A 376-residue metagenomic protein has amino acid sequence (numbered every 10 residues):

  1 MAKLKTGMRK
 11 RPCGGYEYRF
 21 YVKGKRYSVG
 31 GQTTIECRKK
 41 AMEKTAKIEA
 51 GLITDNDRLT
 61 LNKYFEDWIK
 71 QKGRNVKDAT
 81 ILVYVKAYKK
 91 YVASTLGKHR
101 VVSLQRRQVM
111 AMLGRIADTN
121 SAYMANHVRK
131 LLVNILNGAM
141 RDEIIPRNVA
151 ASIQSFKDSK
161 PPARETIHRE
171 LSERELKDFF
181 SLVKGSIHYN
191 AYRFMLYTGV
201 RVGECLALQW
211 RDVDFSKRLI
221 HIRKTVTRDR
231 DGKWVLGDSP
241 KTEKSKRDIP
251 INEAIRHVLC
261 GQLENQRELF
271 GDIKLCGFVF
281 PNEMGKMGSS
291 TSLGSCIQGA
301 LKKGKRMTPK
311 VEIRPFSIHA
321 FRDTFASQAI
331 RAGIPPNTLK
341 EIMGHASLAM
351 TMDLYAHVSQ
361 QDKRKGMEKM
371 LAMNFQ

Functional and structural regions predicted by a protein language model:
M1-Q32, K224-T227: Short, Arg/Lys-rich segments that mark the N-terminal edge of DNA/RNA- and chromatin-recognition modules
A2-K3, N137-V149, L176, R193-V226 (+1 more regions): Short, charged phosphate-coordinating catalytic segments
R26-T34, D57, I69-V149, K286-L293 (+1 more regions): N-terminal core-binding DNA-recognition domain of tyrosine site-specific recombinases/integrases
Q32-I48: A short, charged, amphipathic alpha-helix used as a generic interaction element across diverse proteins
V102, I145-R147, D158-S181, R223 (+2 more regions): DNA breakage-rejoining catalytic core of tyrosine-based enzymes
A122, K177-S181, G185-H188, T198 (+5 more regions): Short, basic (Lys/Arg/His-rich) helix/loop patches that form interaction surfaces in the mid-to-C-terminal regions
V226, M343-E368: Catalytic-site neighborhood detector that most strongly recognizes the C-terminal catalytic loop/helix of tyrosine
E368-N374: Short, basic, alpha-helical segments at the C-terminal edge of helix-turn-helix-like DNA-binding modules
